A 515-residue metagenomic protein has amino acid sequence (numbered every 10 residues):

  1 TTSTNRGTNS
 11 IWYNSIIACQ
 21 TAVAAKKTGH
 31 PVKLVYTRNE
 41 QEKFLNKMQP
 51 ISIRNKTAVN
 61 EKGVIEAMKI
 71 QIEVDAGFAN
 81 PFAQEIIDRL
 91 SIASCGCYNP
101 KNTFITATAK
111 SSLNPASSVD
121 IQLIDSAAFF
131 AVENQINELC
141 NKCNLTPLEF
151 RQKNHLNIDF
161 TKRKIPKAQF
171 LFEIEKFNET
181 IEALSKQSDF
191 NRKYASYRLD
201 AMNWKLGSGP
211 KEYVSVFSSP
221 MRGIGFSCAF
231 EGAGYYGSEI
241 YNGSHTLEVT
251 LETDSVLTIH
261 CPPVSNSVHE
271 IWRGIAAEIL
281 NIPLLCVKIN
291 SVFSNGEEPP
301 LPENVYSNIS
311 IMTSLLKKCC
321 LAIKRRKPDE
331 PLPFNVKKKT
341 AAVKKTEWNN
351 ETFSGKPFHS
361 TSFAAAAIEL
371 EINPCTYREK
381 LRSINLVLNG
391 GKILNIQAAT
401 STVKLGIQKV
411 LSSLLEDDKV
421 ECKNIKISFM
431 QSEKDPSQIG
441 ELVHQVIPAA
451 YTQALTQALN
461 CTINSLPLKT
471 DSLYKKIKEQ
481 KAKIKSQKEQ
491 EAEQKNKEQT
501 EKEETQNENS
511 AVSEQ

Functional and structural regions predicted by a protein language model:
T1-E179, K186, R192-E491, E501-Q515: Cofactor-binding beta-sheet edge motifs in enzyme active sites
